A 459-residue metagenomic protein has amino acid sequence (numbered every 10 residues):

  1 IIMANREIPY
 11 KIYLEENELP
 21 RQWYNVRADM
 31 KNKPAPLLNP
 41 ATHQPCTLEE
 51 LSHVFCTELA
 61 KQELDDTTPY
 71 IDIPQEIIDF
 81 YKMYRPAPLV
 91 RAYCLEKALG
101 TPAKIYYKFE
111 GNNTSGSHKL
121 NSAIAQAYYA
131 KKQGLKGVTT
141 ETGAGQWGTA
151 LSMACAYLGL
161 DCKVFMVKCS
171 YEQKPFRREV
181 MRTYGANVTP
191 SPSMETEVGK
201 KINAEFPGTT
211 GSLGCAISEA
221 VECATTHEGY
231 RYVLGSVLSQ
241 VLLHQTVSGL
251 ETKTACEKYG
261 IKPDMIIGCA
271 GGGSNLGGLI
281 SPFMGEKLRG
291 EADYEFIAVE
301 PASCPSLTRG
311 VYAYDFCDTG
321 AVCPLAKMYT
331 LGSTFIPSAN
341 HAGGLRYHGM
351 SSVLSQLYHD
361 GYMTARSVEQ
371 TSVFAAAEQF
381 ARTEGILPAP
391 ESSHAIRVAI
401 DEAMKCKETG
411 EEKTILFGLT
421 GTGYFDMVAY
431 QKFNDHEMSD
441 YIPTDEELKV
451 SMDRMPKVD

Functional and structural regions predicted by a protein language model:
N5-L135: Positively charged, low-complexity intrinsically disordered leader regions
Y70-D72, I202-Q240, S248, G260 (+3 more regions): Active-site/ligand-binding loops adjacent to catalytic centers
F109-L120, V138-W147, L238, I267-G272 (+4 more regions): Active-site nucleophile and cofactor-binding loops and adjacent substrate-binding regions of central metabolic enzymes
S122, A130-C169, K262-L276, F296 (+1 more regions): A short, small-residue-rich loop immediately preceding and capping a beta-strand
A125-L135, T149-D161, R182-T183, I280-G290 (+1 more regions): Alpha-helix C-terminal capping segments
T139, W147-T210, S306-F316, M427-D435: Active-site-proximal loop->helix
A270-G278, Q370-H436: Claisen-condensing/thiolase-fold acyl-transfer catalytic domains that form or cleave C-C bonds in fatty acid
